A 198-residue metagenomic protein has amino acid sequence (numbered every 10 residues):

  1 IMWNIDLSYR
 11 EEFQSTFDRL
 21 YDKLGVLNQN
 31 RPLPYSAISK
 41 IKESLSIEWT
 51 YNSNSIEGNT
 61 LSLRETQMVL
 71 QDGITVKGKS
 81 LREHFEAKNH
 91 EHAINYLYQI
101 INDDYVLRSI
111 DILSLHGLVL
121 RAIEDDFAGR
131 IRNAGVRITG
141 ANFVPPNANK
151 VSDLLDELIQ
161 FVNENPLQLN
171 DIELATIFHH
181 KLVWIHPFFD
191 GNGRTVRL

Functional and structural regions predicted by a protein language model:
I1-L198: FIC/Doc superfamily catalytic core
